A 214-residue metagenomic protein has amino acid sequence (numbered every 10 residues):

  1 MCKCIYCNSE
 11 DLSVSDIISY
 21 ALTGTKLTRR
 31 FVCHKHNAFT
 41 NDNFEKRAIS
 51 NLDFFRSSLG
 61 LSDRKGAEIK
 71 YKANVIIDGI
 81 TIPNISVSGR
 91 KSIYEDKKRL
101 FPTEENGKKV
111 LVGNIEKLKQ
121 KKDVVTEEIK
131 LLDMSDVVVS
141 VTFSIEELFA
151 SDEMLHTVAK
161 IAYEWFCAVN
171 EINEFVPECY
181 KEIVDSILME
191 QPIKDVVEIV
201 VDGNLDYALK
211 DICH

Functional and structural regions predicted by a protein language model:
C2, T23-H214: Alpha-helical structural context detector biased toward long hydrophobic helices
Y6-L27: Histidine-centered nuclease catalytic patch
